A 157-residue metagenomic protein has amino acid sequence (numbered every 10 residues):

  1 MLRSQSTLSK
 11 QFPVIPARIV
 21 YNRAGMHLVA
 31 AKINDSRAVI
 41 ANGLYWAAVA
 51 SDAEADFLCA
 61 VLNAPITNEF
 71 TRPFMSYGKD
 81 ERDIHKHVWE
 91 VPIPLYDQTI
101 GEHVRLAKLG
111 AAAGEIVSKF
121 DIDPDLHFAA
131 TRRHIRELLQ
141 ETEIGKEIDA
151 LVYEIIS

Functional and structural regions predicted by a protein language model:
M1-K108: Polybasic, glycine- and aromatic-enriched phosphate-binding surface used to engage nucleic acids
V88-S157: Non-catalytic DNA-recognition/assembly elements of restriction-modification systems
